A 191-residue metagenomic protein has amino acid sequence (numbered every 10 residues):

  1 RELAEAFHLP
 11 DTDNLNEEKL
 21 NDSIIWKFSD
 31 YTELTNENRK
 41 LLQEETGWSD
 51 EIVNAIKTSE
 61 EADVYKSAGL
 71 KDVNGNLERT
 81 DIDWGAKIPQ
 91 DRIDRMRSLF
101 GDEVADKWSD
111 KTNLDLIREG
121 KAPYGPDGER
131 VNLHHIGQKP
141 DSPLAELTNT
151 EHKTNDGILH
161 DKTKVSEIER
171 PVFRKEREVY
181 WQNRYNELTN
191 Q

Functional and structural regions predicted by a protein language model:
R1-V131, G137-Q191: Nuclease and nuclease-like effector domains acting on nucleic acids or nucleotide cofactors
